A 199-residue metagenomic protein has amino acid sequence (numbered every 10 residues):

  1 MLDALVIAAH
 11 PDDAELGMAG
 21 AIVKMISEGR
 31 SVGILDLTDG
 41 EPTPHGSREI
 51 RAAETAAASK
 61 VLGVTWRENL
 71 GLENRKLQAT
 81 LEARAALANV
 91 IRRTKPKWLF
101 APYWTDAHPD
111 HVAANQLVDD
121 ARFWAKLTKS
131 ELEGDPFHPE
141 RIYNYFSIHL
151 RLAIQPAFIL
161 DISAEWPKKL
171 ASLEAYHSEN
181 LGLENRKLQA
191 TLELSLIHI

Functional and structural regions predicted by a protein language model:
M1-I7, L81-I197: Metal-dependent de-N-acetylase/amidase catalytic core
M1-T94: Active-site rim/loop-helix segments in enzyme catalytic domains that contact anionic ligands
